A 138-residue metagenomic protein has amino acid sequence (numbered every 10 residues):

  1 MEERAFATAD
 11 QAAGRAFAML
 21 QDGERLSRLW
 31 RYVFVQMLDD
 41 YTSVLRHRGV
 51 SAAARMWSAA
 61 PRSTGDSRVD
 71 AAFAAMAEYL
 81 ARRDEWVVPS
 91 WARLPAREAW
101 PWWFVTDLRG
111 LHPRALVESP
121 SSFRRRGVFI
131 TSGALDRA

Functional and structural regions predicted by a protein language model:
M1-E85: Charged, helix-prone or intrinsically disordered regulatory segments positioned adjacent to compact structured domains
Y79-A138: Charge-dense, extended regions
